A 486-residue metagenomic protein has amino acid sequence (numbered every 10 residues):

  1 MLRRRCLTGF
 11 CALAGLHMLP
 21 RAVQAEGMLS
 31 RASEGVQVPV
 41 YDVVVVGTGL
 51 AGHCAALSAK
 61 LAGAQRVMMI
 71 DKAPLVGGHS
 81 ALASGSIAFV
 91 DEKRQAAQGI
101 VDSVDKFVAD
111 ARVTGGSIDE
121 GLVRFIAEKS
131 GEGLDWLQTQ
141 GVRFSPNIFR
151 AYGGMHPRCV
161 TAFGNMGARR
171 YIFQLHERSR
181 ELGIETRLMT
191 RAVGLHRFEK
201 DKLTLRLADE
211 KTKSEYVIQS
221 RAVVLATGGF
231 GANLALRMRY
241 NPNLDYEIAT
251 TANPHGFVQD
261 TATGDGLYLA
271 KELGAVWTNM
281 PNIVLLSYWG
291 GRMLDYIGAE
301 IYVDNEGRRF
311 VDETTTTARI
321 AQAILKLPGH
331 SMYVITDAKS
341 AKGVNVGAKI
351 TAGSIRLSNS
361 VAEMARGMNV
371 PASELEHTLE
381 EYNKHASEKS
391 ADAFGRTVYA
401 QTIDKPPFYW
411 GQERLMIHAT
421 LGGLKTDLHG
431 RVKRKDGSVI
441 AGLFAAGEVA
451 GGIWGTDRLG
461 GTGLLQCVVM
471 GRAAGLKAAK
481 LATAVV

Functional and structural regions predicted by a protein language model:
M1-A14: N-terminal secretory signal peptides and thylakoid transit peptides that target proteins across membranes
Q37-G49: Beta1/beta-strand and adjacent pyrophosphate-binding region of the FAD-binding site in flavoprotein oxidoreductases
P39-Y41, T212-A222: Core beta-strand elements of the Rossmann-like FAD/NAD(P) dinucleotide-binding domain in flavoenzyme oxidoreductases
R66, K72-E185, M189-G194, R237 (+1 more regions): Conserved N-terminal/central alpha/beta ligand/cofactor-binding core
H196-V217: Conserved beta-strand-loop-beta-strand element in the redox core of flavoprotein oxidoreductases
Q219-S287, A473: Glycine-rich loop(s) and the adjacent beta-strand/alpha-helix scaffold that form part
Q259, T263, L267-L269, L273-E374: An anion/pyrophosphate-binding glycine-rich loop and adjacent beta-alpha core in soluble alpha-beta enzymes
E374-D457: A glycine-rich dinucleotide-binding beta-alpha-beta segment and adjacent secondary-structure elements that constitute
